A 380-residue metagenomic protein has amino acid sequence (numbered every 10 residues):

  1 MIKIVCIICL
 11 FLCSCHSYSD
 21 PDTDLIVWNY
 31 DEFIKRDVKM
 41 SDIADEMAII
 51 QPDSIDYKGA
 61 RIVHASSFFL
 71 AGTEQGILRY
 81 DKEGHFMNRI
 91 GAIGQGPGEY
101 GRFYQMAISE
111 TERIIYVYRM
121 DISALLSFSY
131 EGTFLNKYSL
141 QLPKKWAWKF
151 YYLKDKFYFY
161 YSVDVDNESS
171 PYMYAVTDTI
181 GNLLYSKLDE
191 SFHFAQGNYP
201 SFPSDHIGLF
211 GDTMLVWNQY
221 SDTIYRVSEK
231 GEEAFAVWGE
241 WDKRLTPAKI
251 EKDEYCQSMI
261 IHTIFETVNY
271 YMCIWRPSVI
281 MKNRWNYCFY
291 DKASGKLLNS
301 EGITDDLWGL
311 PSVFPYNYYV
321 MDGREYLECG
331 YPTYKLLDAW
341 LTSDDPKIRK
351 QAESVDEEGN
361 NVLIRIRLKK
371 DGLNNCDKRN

Functional and structural regions predicted by a protein language model:
Y18-P52: Blade/loop signatures of beta-propeller domains
A44-Q75: Beta-strand-rich domains and repeat architectures in extracellular enzymes and scaffolds, especially beta-propellers
I55-Y57, G91-E99, L140-A147, E190-A195 (+2 more regions): Short coil/turn segments at the loop-to-beta-strand junctions that recur within blades of beta-propeller repeat folds
K58-R61, G101-M106, K144-Y152, Q196-H206 (+2 more regions): Repeated scaffold domains used in trafficking and secretory/extracellular systems, primarily beta-propellers
S67-T73, R113-R119, D155-N167, G208-Y225 (+2 more regions): Short beta-strand elements that form the blades of beta-propeller/WD-repeat-like and other beta-sheet-rich scaffold
H85-E112, R119, L142: Blade-loop segments of beta-propeller domains
M120-P171, Y185-F194: Asp-box/WD-like beta-propeller blade repeats and closely related beta-sheet repeat scaffolds
F235-C256, A293-G323: Conserved blade-ending motifs and adjacent loop-strand segments that build the rim/top face of beta-propeller domains
